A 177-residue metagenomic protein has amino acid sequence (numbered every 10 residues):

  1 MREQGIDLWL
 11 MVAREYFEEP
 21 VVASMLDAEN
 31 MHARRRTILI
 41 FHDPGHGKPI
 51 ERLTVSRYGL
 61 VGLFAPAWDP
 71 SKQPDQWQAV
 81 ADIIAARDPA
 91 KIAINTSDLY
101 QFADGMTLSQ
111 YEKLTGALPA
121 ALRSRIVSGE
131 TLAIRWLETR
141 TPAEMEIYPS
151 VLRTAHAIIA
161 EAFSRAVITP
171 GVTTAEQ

Functional and structural regions predicted by a protein language model:
R2-R165, T173-E176: A composition/biophysics-driven feature that prefers long, compositionally simple stretches
